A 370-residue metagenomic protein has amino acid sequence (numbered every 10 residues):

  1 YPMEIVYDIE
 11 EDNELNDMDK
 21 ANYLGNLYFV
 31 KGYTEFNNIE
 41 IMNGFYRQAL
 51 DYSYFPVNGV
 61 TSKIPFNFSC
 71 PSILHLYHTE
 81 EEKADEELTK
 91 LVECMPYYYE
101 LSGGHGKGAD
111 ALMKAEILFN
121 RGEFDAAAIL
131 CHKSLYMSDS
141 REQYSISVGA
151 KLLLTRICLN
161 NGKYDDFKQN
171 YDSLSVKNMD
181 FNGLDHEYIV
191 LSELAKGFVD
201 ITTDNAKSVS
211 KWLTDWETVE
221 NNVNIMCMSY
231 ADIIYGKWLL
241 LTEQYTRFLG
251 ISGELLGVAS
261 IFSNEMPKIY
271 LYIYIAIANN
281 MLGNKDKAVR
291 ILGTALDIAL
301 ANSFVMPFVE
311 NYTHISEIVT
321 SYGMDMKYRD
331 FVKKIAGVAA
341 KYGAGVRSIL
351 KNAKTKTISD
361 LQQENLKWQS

Functional and structural regions predicted by a protein language model:
Y1, Y23-I39, P65-A84, G106-E123 (+5 more regions): Tandem amphipathic alpha-helical repeat scaffolds
Y1-L74, E87-K90, Y245, A301-M306 (+2 more regions): Flexible inter-repeat linkers and adjacent short helices within tandem amphipathic alpha-helical repeat scaffolds
M3-L15, R47-V60, L91-E100, A128-Q143 (+4 more regions): Amphipathic alpha-helical segments of tetratricopeptide repeats
L15-K20, N38, N58-F66, K83 (+7 more regions): Short coil/turn linker motifs that delimit alpha-helical repeat modules in TPR/alpha-solenoid proteins
G122, L130-H132, K151-G162, N170-Y171 (+5 more regions): A structural signal for the main folded, soluble domain(s) of proteins
N178-V258: Eukaryotic tandem repeat interaction scaffolds
F198, Y230, K237, T246-G250 (+1 more regions): C-terminal non-catalytic interaction modules
